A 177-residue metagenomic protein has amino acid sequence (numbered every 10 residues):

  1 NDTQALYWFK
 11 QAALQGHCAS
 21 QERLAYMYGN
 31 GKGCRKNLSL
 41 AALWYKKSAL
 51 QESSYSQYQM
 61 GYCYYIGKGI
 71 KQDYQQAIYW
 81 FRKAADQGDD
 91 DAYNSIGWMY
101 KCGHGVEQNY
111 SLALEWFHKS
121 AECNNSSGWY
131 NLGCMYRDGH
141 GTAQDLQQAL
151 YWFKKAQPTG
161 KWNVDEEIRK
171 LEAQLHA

Functional and structural regions predicted by a protein language model:
L14, K32-K36, L50, I66-Q72 (+6 more regions): Short coil/turn and helix-start
R23-N30, C34, Q57-I66, I70 (+4 more regions): Hydrophobic face of amphipathic alpha-helices that form TPR/SEL1-like repeat modules and related alpha-solenoid
A143-W162: TPR/TPR-like (Sel1-like) alpha-helical repeat modules
K161-A177: TPR/TPR-like alpha-solenoid helical repeat scaffolds
